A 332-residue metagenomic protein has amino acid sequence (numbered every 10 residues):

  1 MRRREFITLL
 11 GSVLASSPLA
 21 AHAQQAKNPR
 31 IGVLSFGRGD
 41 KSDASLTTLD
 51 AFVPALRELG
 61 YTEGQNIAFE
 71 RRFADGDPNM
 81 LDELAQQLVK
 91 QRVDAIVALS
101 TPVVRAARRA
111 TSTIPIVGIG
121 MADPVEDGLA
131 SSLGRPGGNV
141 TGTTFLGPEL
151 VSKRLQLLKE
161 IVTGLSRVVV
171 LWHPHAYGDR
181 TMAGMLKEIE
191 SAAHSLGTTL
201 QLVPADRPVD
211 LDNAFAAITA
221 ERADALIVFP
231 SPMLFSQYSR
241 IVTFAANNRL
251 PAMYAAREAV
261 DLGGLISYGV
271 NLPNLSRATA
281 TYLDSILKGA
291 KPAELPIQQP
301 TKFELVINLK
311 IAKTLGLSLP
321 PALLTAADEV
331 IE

Functional and structural regions predicted by a protein language model:
M1-E332: Short hydrophobic alpha-helices and adjacent helix-cap/hinge residues
